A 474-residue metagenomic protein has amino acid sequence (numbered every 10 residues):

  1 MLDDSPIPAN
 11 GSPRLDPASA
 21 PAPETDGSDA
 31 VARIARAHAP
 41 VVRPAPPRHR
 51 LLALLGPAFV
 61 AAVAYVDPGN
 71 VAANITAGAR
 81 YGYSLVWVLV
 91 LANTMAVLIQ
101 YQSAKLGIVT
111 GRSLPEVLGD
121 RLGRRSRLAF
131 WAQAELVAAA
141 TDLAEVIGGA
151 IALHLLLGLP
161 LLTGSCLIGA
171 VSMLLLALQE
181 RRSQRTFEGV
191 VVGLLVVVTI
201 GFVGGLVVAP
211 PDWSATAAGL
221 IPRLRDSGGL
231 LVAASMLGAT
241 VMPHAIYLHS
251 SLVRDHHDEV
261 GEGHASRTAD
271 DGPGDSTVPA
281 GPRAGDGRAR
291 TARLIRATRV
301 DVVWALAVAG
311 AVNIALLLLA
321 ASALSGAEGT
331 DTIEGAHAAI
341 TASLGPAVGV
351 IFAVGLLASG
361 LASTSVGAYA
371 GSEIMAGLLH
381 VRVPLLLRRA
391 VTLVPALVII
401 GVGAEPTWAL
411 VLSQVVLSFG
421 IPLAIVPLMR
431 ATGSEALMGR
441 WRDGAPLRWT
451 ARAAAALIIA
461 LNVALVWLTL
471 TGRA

Functional and structural regions predicted by a protein language model:
A35-H38, A73-G78, Y101-S126, L178-S183 (+6 more regions): Flexible loop linkers connecting adjacent transmembrane helices in multi-pass alpha-helical membrane transporters
H49, T76-Y101, P115, G119 (+2 more regions): Extracellular loop-to-transmembrane helix junctions
A61, V88-R121, F130-L136, L175 (+1 more regions): Juxtamembrane transmembrane-helix boundary signature
M95-Q100, R125-E145, L153-Q179, G238-A239 (+1 more regions): Helix-loop-helix module between adjacent transmembrane segments
A96-V109, V253-H257, G261, A265 (+3 more regions): Extracellular/periplasmic helix-exit of transmembrane alpha-helices
R124-R125, L162-S165, W304, A347-G349 (+3 more regions): Loop-to-transmembrane helix boundary motifs in multi-pass membrane proteins
W131-E135, L156-L178, V197-G201, R382-V398 (+1 more regions): Transmembrane alpha-helical segments of multi-pass small-molecule transport proteins
L194-I221, L230-S251, L428-A436, L461-R473: Hydrophobic alpha-helical segments and their helix-loop junctions in multi-pass secondary transporters
